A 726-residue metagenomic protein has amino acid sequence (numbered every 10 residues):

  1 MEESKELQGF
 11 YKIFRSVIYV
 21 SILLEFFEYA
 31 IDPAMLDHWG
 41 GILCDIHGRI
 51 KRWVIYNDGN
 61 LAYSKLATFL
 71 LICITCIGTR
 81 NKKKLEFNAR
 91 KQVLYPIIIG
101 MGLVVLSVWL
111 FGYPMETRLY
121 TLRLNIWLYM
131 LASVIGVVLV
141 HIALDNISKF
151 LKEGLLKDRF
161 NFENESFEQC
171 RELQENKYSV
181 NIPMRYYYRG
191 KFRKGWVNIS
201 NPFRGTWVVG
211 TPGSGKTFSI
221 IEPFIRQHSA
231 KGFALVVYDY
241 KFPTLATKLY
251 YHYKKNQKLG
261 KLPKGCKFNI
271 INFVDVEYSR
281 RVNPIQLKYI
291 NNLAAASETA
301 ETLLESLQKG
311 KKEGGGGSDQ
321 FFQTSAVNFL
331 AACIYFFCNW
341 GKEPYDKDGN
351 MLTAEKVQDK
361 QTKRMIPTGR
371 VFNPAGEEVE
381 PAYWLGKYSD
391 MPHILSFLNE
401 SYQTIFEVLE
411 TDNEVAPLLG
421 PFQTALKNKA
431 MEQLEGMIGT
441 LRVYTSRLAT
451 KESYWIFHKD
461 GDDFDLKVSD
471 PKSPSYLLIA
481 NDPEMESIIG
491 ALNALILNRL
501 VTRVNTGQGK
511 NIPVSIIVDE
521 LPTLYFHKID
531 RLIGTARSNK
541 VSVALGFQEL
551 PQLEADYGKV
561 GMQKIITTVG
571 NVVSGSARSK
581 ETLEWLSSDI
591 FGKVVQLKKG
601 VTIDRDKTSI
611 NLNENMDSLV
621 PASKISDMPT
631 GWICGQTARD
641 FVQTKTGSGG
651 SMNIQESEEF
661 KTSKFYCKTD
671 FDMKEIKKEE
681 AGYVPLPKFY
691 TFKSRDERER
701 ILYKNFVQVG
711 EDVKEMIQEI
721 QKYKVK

Functional and structural regions predicted by a protein language model:
M1-S214, F218, P223, K231 (+4 more regions): Basic- and hydrophobic-enriched, low-structure N-terminal and domain-boundary segments that flank ATP-binding catalytic
E25, S148-L156, V197-V541, Y557 (+3 more regions): P-loop NTPase motor domains
E28, L612, R639, S648-G650: N-terminal structured subdomain of primase-like DNA metabolism proteins
G100, G490-N498, N571, M616: Hydrophobic alpha-helical segments involved in membrane association or supramolecular assembly
L262, I566-T567, D627-P629, E656-S663 (+1 more regions): A short, structural micro-pattern
I533-T535, N539-T637, F641: Conserved ATP-driven motor cores of ASCE-family P-loop NTPases powering translocation/secretion/packaging/pilus
R605, N615-S618, Y666, K674 (+1 more regions): Extended alpha-helical interface modules used as scaffolds for assembling large macromolecular complexes
M652-I676: Low-complexity, glycine/alanine/valine/leucine- and proline-rich hydrophobic stretches
